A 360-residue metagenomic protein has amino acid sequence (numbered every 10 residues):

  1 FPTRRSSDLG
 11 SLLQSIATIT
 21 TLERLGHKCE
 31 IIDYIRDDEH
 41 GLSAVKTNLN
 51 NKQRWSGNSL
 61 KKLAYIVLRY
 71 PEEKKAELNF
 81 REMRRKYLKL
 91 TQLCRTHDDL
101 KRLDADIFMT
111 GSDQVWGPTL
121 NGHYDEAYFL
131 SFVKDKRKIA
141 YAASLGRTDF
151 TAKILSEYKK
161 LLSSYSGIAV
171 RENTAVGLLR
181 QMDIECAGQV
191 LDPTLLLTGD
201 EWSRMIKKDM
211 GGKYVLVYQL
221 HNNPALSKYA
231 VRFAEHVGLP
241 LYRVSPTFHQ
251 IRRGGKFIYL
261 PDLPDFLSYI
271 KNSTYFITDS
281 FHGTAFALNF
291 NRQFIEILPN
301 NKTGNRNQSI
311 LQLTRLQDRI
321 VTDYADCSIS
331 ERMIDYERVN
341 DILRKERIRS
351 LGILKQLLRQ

Functional and structural regions predicted by a protein language model:
F1-S6: Short, small-residue-biased leader/transition segments that mark boundaries at the very start of proteins
I32-I107: Active-site donor-binding segments of glycosyltransferases and PAPS-dependent sulfotransferases
I139-G146, L178, Q219-H221, A225-D262 (+1 more regions): Catalytic donor nucleotide-activated moiety binding site of glycosyltransferases and closely related
A152-G167: Membrane-proximal helix-turn-helix segments that form the acceptor-binding/catalytic region of lipid-linked
Y165-E172, I277: A short beta-strand/loop micro-motif in the catalytic core of glycosyltransferases that engages the nucleotide-sugar
A187-L195, G199, P246-T247, I251-D279: Donor nucleotide-activated moiety binding/catalytic core segment of transferases that use nucleotide-activated donors
Y269-S309: A donor-sugar binding/catalytic signature common to diverse glycosyltransferases and related nucleotide-sugar
Q312-Q360: Leloir-type glycosyltransferase catalytic cores
